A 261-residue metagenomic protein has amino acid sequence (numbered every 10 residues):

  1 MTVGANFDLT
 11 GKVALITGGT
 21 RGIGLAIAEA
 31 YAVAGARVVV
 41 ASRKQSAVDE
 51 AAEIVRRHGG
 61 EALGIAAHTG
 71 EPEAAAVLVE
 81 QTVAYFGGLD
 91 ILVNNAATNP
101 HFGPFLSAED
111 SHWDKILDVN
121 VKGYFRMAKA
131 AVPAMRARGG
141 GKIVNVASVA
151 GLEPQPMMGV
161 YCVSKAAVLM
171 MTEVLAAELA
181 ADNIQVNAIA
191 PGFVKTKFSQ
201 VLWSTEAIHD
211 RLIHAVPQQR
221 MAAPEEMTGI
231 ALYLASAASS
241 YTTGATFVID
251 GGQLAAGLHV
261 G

Functional and structural regions predicted by a protein language model:
T2-A5, F102, E153, L232 (+1 more regions): Short C-terminal tail/terminal secondary-structure segment of NAD(P)H-dependent dehydrogenase/reductase domains
V13, T20-G22: Conserved glycine-rich cofactor-binding loop
G103-F105, E109-L117, L212: Substrate-binding pocket helix/loop in short-chain dehydrogenase/reductase
F125-A128, R136, G140, I184 (+2 more regions): C-terminal substrate-recognition "lid" of short-chain dehydrogenase/reductases
A128, S164, T172: Active-site helix of classical SDR
P133, A177-A181, S240: Alpha-helical segment proximal to the catalytic Tyr-Lys
S148: Residue(s) in the substrate-gating loop at a strand-loop-helix junction that position the organic substrate next
